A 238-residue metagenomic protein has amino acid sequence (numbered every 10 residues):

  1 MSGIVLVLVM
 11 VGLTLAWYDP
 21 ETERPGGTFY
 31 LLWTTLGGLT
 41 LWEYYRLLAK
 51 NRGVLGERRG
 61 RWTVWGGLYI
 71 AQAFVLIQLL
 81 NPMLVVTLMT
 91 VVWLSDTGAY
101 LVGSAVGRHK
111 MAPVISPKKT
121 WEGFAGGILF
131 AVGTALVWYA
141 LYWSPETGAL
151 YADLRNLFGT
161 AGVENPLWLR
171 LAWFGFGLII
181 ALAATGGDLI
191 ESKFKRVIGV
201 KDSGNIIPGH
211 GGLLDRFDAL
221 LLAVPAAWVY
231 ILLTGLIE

Functional and structural regions predicted by a protein language model:
M1-L182: Membrane-embedded alpha-helical bundles of polytopic integral membrane proteins
S104-A105, K195-G199, L221, P225-A226: Re-entrant/interfacial helical elements at transmembrane boundaries that shape and gate the permeation pathway
L141, P145, V229-E238: Juxtamembrane boundary at the C-terminal end of a transmembrane helix
T147-N156, H210-G212, F217, G235-I237: Short, conserved aromatic-histidine micro-motifs
S192: Conserved kinase catalytic-core segment
R196-A219: Interfacial loop-to-transmembrane junctions
R216-L232: Final/C-terminal transmembrane alpha-helix of multipass membrane proteins
